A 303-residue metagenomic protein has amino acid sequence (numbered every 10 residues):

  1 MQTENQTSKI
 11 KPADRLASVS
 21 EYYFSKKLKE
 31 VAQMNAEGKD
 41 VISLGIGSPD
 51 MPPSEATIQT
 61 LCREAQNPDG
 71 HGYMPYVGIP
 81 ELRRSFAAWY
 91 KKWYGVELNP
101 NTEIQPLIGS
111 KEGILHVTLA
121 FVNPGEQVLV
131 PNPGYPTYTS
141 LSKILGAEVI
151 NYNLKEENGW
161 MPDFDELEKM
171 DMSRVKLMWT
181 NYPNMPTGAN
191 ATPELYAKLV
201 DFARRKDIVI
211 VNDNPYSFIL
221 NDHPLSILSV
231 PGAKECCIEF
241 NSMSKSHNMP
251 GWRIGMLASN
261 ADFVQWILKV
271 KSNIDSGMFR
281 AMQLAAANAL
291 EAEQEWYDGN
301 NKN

Functional and structural regions predicted by a protein language model:
Q2-G109, H116, A292: N-terminal small-domain helix-loop-helix segment of the aminotransferase-like
N5, G232-K302: Conserved core segment of the aminotransferase class I/II
K27, V31, Y138, L199 (+1 more regions): Aromatic/hydrophobic pocket-lining residues that form π-stacking "cages" and hydrophobic walls in ligand
E97-I104, P124-Q127, R174, K234-C237: Short acidic capping loops at alpha-helix termini that bridge into adjacent secondary structure
A120-S142: Conserved PLP-anchoring active-site segment centered on the Schiff-base-forming lysine
E126, A147, R205-V209, A233-E235: A short helix->loop->beta-strand "cap" motif at the edges of active sites that frequently abuts
I150, L154-L225: Active-site phosphate-binding strand-loop segment of PLP-dependent enzymes
